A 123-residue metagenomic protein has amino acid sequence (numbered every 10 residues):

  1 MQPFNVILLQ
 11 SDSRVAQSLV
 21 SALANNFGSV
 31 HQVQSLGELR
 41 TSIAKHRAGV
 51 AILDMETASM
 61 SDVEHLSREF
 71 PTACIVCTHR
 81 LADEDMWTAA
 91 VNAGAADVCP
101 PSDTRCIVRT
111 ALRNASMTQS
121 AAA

Functional and structural regions predicted by a protein language model:
D12-Q34: Two-component/phosphorelay signaling modules centered on CheY-like receiver
Q34-V50, A58: Acidic, metal-coordinating helix/loop segments flanking the phosphotransfer/catalytic sites of two-component signaling
E38, A58-M60, L81-D85: Negatively charged, flexible loop motifs adjacent to catalytic sites in prokaryotic signal transduction proteins
A51, I75, V98-C99: Two-component signal transduction core modules
M60-T72: Short amphipathic alpha-helix used as the core "switch/output" element in two-component signaling
H79-D97: Alpha4 helix (beta4-alpha4-beta5 surface) of REC/receiver domains from two-component response regulators
A96-C99, R105: Conserved phosphoryl-transfer motifs of two-component systems
D103, I107-A122: Receiver (REC) domain switch/output surface
